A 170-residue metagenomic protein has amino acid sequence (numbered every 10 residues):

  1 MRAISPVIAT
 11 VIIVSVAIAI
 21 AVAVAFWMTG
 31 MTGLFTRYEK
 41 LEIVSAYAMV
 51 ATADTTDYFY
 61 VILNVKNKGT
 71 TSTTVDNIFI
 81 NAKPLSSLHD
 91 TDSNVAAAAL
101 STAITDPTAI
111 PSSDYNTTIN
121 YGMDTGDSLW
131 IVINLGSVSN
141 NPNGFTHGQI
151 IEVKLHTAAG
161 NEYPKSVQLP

Functional and structural regions predicted by a protein language model:
I4-R37: C-terminal juxtamembrane segment of a hydrophobic transmembrane alpha-helix
M31-P170: N-terminal export/assembly leader peptides and their processing motifs that target proteins to secretory
